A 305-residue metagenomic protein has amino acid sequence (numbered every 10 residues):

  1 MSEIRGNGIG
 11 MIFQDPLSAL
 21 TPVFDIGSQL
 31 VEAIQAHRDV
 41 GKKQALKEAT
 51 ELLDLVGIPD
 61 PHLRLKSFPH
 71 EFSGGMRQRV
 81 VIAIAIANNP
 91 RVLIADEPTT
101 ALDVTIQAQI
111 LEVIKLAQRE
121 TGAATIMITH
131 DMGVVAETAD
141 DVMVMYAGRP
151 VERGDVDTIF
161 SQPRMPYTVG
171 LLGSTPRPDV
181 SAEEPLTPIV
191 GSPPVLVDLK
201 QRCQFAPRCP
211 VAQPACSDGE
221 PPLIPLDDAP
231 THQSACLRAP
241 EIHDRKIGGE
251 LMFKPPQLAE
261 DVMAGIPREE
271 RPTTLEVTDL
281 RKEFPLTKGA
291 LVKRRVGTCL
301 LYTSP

Functional and structural regions predicted by a protein language model:
M1-G10, A36, T158-P163, P194-K200 (+1 more regions): ABC ATPase NBD coupling module
S2, I94-P98, L102-E184: P-loop NTP-binding/switch modules centered on Walker-like glycine-rich loops
Q44-L63, L172: Conserved ABC ATPase "signature" region
S67-F72, M76: Conserved ABC ATPase signature
A87-R91: A short, proline-enriched helix->beta-strand linker immediately N-terminal to the Walker B motif in ABC-type P-loop
D155-T274, T287: Charged, flexible cofactor/metal-binding loops and thiol motifs
Y302-P305: Conserved small/polar residues in nucleotide/adenosyl-binding loops
